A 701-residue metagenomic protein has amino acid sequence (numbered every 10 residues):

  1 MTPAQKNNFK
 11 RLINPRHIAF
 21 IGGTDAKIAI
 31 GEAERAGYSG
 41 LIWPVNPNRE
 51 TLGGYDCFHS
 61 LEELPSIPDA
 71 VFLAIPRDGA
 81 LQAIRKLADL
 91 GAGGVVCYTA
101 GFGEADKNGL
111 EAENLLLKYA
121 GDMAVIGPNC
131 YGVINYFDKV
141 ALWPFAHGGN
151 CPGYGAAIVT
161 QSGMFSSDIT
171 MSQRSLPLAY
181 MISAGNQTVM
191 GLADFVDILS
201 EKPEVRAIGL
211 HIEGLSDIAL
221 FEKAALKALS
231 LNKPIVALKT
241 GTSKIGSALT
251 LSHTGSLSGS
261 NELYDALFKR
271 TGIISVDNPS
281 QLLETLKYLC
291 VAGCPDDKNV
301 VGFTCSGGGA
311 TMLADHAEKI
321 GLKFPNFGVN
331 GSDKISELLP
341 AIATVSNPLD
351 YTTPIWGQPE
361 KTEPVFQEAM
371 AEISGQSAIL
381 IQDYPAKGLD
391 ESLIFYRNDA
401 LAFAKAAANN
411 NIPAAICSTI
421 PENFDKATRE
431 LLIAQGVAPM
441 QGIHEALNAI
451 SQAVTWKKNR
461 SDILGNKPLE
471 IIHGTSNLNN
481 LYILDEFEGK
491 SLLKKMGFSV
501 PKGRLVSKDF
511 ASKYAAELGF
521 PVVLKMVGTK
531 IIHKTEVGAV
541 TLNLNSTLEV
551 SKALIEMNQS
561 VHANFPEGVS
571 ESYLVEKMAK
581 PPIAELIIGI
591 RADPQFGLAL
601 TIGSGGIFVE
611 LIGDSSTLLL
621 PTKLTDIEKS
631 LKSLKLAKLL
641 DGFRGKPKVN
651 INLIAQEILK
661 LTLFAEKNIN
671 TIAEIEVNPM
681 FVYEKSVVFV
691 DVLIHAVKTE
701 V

Functional and structural regions predicted by a protein language model:
M1-V701: Catalytic-core regions of core metabolic enzymes, especially those transforming organic acids/acyl-group intermediates
